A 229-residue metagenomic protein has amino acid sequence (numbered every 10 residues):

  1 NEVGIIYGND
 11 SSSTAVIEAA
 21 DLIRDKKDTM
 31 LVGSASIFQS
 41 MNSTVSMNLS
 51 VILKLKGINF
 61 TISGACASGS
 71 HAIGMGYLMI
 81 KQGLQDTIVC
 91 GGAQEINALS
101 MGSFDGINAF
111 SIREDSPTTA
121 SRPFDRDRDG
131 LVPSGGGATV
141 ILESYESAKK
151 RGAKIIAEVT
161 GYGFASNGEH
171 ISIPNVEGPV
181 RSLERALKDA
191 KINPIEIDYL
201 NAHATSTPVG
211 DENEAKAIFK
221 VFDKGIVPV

Functional and structural regions predicted by a protein language model:
N1, A72, S182-A190, V221: Stable alpha-helical structural segments in soluble proteins, enriched in small hydrophobic residues
N1-E2, D86, E158, N193-D198 (+1 more regions): Short acidic capping loops at alpha-helix termini that bridge into adjacent secondary structure
N1-G64, A93-M101, P194-E212: Conserved beta-ketoacyl condensing-enzyme motif
S12-M30, M79-Q82, G102-E114, E177-G178 (+1 more regions): A glycine- and small-aliphatic-rich helix-loop capping segment at beta-alpha/alpha-beta transitions that lines
T29-M30, F38, N42, L53-K56 (+8 more regions): Solvent-exposed alpha-helices and their adjacent loops that cap or buttress functional pockets in soluble metabolic
N42-V45, S50-L53, I58-A93, L131-A153: Active-site-proximal alpha-helical scaffold in enzymes
L84-D129, Y162-V176, A202-E212, I226-V229: Acyl-CoA/ACP chain-elongation machinery
D115-I192, D198-Y199: Condensing-enzyme catalytic core mediating Claisen C-C bond formation in acyl metabolism
